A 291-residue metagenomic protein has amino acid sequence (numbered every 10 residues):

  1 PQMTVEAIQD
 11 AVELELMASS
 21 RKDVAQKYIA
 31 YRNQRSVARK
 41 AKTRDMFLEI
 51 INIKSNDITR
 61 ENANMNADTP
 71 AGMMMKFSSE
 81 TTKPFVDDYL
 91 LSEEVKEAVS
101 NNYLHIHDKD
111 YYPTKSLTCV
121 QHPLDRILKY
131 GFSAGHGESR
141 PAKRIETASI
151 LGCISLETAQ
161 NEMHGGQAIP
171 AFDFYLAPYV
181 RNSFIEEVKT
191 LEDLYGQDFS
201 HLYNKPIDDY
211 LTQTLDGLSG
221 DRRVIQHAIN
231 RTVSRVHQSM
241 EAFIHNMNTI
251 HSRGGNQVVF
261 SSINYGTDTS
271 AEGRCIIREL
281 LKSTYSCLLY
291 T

Functional and structural regions predicted by a protein language model:
P1-E162, Q167-Y175, V180, E187-S219 (+2 more regions): Core nucleic-acid recognition elements
R222-V236: Surface-exposed, low-hydrophobicity interaction/linker segments
S239-N246: An active-site-proximal structural segment forming one wall of the substrate-binding cleft that immediately precedes
F260: Aromatic-residue-lined binding/catalytic grooves and analogous aromatic/hydrophobic interfacial grooves in multimeric
I263: Conserved, mostly hydrophobic/aromatic
G266-G273: Short acidic, S/G/P-rich loop/turn micro-motifs used as interaction or catalytic elements
G273-E279: Short acidic, glycine/serine/threonine-rich loops at helix termini
Y290-T291: Conserved small/polar residues in nucleotide/adenosyl-binding loops
